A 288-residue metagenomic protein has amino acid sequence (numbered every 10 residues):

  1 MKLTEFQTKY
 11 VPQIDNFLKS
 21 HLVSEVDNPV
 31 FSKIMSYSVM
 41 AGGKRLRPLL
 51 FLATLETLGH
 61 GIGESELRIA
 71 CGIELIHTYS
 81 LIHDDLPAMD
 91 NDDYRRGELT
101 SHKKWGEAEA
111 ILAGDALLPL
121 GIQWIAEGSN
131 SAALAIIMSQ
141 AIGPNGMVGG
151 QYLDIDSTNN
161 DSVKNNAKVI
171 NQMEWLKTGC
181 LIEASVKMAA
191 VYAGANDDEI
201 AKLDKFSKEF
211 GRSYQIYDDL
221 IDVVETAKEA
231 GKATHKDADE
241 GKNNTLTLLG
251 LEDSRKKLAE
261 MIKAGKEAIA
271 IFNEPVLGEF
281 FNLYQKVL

Functional and structural regions predicted by a protein language model:
M1, Q285-L288: Terminal, compositionally biased segments
M1-L22: N-terminal amphipathic/basic leader segments beginning at the initiator methionine
F6, L22-Q285: Mg2+-dependent prenyl diphosphate-binding active-site environment of isoprenoid biosynthetic enzymes
